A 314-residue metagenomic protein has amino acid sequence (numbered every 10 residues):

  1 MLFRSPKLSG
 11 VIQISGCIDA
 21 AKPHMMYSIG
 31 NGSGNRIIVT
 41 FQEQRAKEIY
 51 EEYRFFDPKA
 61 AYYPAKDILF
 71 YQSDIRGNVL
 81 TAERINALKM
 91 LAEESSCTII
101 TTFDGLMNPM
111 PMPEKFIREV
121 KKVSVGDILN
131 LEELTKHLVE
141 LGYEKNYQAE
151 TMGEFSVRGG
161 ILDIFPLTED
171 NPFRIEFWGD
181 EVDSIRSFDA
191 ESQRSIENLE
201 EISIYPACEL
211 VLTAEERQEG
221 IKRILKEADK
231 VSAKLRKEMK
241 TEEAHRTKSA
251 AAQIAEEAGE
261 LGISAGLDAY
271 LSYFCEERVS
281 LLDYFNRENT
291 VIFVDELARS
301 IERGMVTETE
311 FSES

Functional and structural regions predicted by a protein language model:
M1-S314: ASCE RecA-like P-loop NTPase motor cores that couple ATP hydrolysis to mechanical translocation on nucleic acids
